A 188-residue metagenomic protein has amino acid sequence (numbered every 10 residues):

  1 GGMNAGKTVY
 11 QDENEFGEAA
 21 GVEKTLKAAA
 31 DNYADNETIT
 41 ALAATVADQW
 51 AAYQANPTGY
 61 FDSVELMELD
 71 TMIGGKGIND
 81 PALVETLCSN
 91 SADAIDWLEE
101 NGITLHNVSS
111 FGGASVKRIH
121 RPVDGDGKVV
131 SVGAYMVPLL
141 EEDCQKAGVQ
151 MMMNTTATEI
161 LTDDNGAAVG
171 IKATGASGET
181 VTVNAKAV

Functional and structural regions predicted by a protein language model:
G1-G17: Conserved N-terminal glycine-rich FAD pyrophosphate-binding loop of Rossmann-like flavoproteins
M3, Y10, L140, C144 (+2 more regions): Generic low-polarity alpha-helical segments
T8, A20-G21, A114: A composition-driven signal for long, intrinsically disordered, charge-rich low-complexity tracts
T8, T174, N184: Acidic, His- and aromatic-enriched active-site or binding-groove loops in soluble protein domains that engage sugars
E15-L69: Charged, glycine/proline-rich intrinsically disordered loops and linkers
V46, G59-E179: Conserved redox-cofactor binding core of oxidoreductases
A157-T158, T182-V188: Short hydrophobic core segments
